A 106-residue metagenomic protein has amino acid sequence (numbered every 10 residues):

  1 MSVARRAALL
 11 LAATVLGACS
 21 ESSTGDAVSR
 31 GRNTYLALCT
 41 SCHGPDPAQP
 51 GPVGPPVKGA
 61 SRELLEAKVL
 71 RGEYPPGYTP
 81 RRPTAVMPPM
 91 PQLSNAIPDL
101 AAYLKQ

Functional and structural regions predicted by a protein language model:
M1-A8: Bacterial N-terminal signal peptides that target proteins for export
A8-G17: Bacterial N-terminal signal peptides
A13, N33-L36, R81: Processing junctions and N-termini across compartments
C19-S22: Bacterial signal peptide processing site
V28, R32, G44-Y74, P88: Gly/Gly-Pro-rich "capping" loops immediately C-terminal to redox-active cysteine motifs in periplasmic/lumenal
T34, L64, A96-D99: Charged catalytic carboxylate motif
L36-P45, M87, L100-Y103: The canonical Cys-X-X-Cys-His
P50-P56, E73-L104: Axial heme c-ligation environment in periplasmic c-type cytochrome domains
